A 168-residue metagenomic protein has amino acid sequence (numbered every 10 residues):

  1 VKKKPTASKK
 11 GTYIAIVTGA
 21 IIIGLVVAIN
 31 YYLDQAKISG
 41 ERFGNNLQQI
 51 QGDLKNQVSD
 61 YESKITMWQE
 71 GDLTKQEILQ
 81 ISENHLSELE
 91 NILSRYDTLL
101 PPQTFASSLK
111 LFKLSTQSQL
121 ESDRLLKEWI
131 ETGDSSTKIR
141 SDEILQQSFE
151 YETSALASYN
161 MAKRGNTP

Functional and structural regions predicted by a protein language model:
V1-K9: N-terminal Lys/Arg-rich, disordered targeting/topogenic segments
K10-G11, L120: Hydrophobic alpha-helical segments, especially transmembrane helices and their immediate juxtamembrane helical caps
T12-I29: Hydrophobic membrane-insertion alpha-helices, especially the h-region of bacterial N-terminal signal peptides
V17, L33, S115: Residue-level detector of functional hotspots within protein domains
G24-N45: Transmembrane signal-anchor/signal-peptide helices with a preference for the extracytoplasmic
R42-P168: Alpha-helical segments in soluble extracytoplasmic regions
